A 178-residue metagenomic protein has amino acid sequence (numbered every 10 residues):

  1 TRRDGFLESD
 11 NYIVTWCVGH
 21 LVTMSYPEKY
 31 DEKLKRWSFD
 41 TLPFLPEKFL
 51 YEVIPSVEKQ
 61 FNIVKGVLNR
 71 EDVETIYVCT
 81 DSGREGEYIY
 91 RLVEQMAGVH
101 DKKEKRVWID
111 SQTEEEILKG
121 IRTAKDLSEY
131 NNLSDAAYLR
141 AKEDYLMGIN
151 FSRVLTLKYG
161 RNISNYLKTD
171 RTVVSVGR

Functional and structural regions predicted by a protein language model:
T1-K158, S175: Intrinsically disordered, low-complexity regulatory segments
Y159, S164-R178: Catalytic and ligand-binding motifs that coordinate phosphates/metal ions in nucleic-acid-processing enzymes
